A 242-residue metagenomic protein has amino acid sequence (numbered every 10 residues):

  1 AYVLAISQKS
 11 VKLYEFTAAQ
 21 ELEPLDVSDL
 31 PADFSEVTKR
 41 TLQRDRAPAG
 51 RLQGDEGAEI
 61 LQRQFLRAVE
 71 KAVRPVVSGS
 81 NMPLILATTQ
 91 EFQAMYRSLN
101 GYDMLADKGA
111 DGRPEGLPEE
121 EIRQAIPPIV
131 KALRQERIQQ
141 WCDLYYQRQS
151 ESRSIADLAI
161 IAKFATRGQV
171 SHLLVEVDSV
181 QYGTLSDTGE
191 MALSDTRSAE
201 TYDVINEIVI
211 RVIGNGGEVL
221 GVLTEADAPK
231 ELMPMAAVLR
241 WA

Functional and structural regions predicted by a protein language model:
A1-A242: Terminal alpha-helical anchor/extension segments at protein ends
